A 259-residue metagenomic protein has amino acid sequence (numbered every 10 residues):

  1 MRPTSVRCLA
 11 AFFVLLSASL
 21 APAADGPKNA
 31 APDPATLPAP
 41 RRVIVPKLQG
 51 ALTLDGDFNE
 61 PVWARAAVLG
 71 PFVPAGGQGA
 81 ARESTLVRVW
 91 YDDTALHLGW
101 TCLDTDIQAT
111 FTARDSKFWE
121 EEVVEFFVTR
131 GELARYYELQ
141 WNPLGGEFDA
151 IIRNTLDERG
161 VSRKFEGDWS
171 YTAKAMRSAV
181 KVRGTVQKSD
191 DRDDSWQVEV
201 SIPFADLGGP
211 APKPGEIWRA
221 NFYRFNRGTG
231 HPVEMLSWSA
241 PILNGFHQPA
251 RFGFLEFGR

Functional and structural regions predicted by a protein language model:
M1-V6: N-terminal secretory signal peptides that target proteins for export/translocation
R7-C8, P249: Intrinsically disordered, low-complexity Ser/Thr- and Pro-rich stretches
C8-S19: Bacterial N-terminal signal peptides
A23-R259: Structural preference for beta-rich elements and adjacent junctions enriched in aromatics
